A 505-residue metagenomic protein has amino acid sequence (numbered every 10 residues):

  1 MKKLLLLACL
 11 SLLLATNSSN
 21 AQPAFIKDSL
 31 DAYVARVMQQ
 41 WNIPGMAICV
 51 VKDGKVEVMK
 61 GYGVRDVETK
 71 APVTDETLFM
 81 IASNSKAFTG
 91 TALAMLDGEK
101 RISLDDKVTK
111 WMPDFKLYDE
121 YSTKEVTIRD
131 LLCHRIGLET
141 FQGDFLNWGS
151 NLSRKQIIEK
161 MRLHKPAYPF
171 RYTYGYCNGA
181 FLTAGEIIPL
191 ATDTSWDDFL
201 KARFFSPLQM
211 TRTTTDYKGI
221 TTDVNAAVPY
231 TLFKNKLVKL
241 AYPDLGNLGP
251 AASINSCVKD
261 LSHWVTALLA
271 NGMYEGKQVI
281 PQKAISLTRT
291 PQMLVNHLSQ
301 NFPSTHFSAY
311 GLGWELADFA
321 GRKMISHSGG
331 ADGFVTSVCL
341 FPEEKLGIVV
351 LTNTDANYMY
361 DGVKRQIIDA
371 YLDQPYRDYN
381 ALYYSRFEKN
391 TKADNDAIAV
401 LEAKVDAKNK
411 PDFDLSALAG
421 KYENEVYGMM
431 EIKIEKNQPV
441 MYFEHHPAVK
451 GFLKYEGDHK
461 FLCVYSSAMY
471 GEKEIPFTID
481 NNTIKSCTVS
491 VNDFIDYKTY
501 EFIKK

Functional and structural regions predicted by a protein language model:
M1-F25: Bacterial Sec-dependent N-terminal signal peptides
L5, F88, G179-L182, K259-S262: Active-site phosphate/pyrophosphate-handling residues
A8, L12, V50, F115 (+5 more regions): Residues that line or immediately flank small-molecule/substrate-binding pockets and catalytic motifs
Q22-K60, P189-A202, S206, A241-K505: Catalytic loop of the DD-peptidase/beta-lactamase superfamily, centered on the K-T-G motif and neighboring
A35, Q40, V64-N178, G185 (+4 more regions): Active-site-proximal loop and beta-strand segments within enzyme catalytic domains
N178-G179, M359: Short acidic alpha-helix initiation/capping motifs at coil-to-helix transition points, especially at protein N-termini
